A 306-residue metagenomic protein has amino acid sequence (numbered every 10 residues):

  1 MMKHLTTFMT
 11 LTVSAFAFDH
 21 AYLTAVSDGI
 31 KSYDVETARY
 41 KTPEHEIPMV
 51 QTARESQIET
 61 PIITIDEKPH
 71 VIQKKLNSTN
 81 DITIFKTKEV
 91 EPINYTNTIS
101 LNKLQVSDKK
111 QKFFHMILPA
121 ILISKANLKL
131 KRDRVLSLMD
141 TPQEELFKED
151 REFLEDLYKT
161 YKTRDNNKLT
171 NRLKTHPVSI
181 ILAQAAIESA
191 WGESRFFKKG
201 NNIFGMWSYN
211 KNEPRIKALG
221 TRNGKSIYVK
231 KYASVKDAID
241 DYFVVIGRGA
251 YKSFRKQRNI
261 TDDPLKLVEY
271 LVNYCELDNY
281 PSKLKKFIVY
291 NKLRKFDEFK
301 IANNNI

Functional and structural regions predicted by a protein language model:
M2-D19: Classical Sec-dependent N-terminal signal peptides that target proteins to the secretory pathway
A17-A183, I187, W191-I306: Catalytic cores of secreted/periplasmic lytic hydrolases that degrade extracellular macromolecules
